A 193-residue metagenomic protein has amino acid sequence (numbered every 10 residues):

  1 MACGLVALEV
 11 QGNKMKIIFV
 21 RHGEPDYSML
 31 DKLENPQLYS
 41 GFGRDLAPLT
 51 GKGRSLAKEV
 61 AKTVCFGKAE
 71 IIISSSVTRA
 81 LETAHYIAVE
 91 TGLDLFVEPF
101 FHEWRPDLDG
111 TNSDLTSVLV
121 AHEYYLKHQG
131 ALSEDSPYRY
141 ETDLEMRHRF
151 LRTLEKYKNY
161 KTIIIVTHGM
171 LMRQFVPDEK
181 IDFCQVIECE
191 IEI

Functional and structural regions predicted by a protein language model:
V10-I17, V60-T63, F96-V118, N159 (+1 more regions): Acidic, low-complexity terminal tails and accessory targeting/binding regions of phosphate-metabolizing enzymes
K16-V97, Q185: Active-site-proximal alpha-helix that buttresses catalytic centers in soluble enzyme cores
H22, F100, H168: Cofactor-binding loop segments of dinucleotide-utilizing enzymes, especially the Rossmann-like FAD- and NAD(P)+-binding
D26, A80-L81, W104, L171-R173: Short, active-site-adjacent cap segments at secondary-structure transitions
D26-L30, E34-P48, E90-R149: Phosphate-handling substructures
C65-K68, Y157-K161: Glycine-rich phosphate-binding loop signature in dinucleotide/nucleotide-binding domains
R149-R152, Y157-K158, I165-M170: His/acidic metal-ligating clusters that form di-metal
